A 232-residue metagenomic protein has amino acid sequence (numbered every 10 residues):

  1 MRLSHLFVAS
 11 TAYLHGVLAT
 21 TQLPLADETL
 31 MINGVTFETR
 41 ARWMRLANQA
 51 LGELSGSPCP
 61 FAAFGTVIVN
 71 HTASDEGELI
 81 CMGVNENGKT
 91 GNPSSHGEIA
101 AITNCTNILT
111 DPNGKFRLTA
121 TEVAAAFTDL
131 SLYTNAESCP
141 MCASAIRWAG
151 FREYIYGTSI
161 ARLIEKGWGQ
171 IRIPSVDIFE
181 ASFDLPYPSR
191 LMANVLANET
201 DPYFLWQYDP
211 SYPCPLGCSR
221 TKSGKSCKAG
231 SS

Functional and structural regions predicted by a protein language model:
R2-L3, F7-T11, G16-S55, F116 (+3 more regions): Zinc-dependent deaminase
E38, K89-H96: Residues at secondary-structure transition points
G56-P60: Short loop/turn motifs at secondary-structure junctions and domain boundaries
A63-T72: Short beta-strand scaffold segments in enzyme catalytic cores
H71-I80: Short, glycine-anchored, charge-dense loop/turn motifs used at functional sites
I80-N87: Short beta->alpha transition motifs characteristic of CBS
P93-C142: Short HxH-centered metal-ligating active-site micro-motif
